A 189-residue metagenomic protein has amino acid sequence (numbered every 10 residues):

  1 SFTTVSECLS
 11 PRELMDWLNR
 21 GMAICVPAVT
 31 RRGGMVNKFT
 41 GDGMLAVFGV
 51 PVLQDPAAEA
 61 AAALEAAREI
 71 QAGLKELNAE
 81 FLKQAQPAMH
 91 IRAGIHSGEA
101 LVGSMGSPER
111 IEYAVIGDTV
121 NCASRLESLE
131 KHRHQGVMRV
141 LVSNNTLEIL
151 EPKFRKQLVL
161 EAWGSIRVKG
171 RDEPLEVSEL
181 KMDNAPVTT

Functional and structural regions predicted by a protein language model:
S1-E65: Catalytic NTP-binding/metal-coordinating core of nucleotidyl cyclase/transferase enzymes
R32-G33, N37-T40, Q71-G94, R133-G136 (+2 more regions): Catalytic core regions of nucleotide second-messenger enzymes
A46, A66-I70, L74-K75, G98: Cytosolic nucleotide-binding catalytic cores of signal-transduction proteins
V47, Q86-G103: A short glycine-enriched loop-to-beta-strand structural element that forms part of the catalytic core of nucleotide
Q54, I70-G73, L77-E80, P108 (+2 more regions): Conserved, well-folded catalytic cores of nucleic-acid-processing and energy-transducing macromolecular machines
K83, M105-G117: Short, surface-exposed loop/helix-turn segments at secondary-structure junctions that function as lids/hinges flanking
H96-S97, M105, D118-N145: Catalytic/regulatory signature loops of cyclic-dinucleotide turnover enzymes and related class III nucleotidyl cyclases
A100, K131-T189: Cytosolic regulatory/linker segments at or just downstream of nucleotide-handling modules in signal-transduction
